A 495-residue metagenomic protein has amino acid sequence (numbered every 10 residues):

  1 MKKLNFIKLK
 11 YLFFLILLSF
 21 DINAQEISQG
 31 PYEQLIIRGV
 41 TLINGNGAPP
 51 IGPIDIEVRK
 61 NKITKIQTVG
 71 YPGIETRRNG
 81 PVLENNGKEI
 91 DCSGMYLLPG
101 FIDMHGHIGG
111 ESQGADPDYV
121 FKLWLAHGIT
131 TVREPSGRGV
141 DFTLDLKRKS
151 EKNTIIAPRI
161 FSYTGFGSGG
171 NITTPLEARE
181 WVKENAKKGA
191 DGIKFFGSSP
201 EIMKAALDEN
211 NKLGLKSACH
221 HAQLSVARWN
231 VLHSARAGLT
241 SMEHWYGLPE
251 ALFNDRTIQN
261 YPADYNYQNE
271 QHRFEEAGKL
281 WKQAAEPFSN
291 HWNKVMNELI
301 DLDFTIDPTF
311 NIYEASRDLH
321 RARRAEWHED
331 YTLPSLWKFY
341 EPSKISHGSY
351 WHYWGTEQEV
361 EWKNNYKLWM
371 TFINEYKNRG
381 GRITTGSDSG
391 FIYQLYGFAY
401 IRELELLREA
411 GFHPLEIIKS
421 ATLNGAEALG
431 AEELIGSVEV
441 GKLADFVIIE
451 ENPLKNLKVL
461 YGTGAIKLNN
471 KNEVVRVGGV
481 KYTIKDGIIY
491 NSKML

Functional and structural regions predicted by a protein language model:
M1-I27: Bacterial Sec-dependent N-terminal signal peptides
E26-E33, L42, N46-L98: Histidine-rich, glycine-flanked metal-binding segment
V40, W351-E361, Y366, T371 (+3 more regions): C-terminal helical cap
G80-T154, I172-L176, W229-S234, T240 (+1 more regions): Metal-associated gating/positioning segment near the N- to mid-region
V120-V140, A157-G167, A186-S198, L207 (+4 more regions): Divalent metal-dependent hydrolysis catalytic cores, especially in the metallo-beta-lactamase
G165-L213, T240-S241, A251-L252, Q268-E286: Active-site gating/metal-coordination segments in enzymes
N185-D191, L248-E405, E409-A410: Active-site neighborhoods of metal-dependent hydrolases
L443-L495: C-terminal cap of metal-dependent C-N hydrolases
